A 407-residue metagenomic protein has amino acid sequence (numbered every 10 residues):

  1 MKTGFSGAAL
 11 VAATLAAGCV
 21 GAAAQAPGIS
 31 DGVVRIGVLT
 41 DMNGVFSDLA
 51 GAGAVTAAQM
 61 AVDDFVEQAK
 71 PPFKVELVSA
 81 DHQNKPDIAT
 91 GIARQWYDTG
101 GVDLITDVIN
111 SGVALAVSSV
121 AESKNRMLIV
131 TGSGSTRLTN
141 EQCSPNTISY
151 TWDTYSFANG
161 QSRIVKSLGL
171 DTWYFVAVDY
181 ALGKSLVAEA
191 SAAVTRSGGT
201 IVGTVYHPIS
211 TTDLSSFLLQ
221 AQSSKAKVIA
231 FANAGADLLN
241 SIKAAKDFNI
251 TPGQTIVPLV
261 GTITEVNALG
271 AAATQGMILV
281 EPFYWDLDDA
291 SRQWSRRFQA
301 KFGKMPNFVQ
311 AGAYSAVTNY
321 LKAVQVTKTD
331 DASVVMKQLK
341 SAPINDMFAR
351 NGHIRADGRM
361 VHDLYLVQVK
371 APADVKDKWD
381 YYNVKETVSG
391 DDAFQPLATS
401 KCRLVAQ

Functional and structural regions predicted by a protein language model:
M1-R35, E67-K70, K401-Q407: Short, low-complexity disordered leader/linker segments with a strong preference for bacterial N-terminal type II
P27, V33-R35, D48-A54, D64-L138 (+3 more regions): Beta-alpha junction/loop-to-helix N-cap segments that form part of ligand/metal-binding clefts
G32-G51, T172-V176: Short beta-strand segments enriched in small/hydrophobic residues
V34, P343, M347-Q407: Solvent-exposed, acidic/polar segments of extracytosolic/periplasmic ligand-binding ectodomains
L49-Q68, I88, F157-G160, A181-T200 (+1 more regions): Short, solvent-exposed amphipathic alpha-helices that sit in or adjacent to ligand/effector-binding or catalytic
P71, Q325-K337: Short, charged, surface-exposed loops that flank catalytic or proteolytic processing sites
V102-T204, G253-Q275: Extracytoplasmic ligand/sensor domains, especially the bilobed periplasmic-binding protein
A244-A316, Q325-D330, A373, D380-A406: Extracellular/periplasmic periplasmic-binding protein-like sensory domains
